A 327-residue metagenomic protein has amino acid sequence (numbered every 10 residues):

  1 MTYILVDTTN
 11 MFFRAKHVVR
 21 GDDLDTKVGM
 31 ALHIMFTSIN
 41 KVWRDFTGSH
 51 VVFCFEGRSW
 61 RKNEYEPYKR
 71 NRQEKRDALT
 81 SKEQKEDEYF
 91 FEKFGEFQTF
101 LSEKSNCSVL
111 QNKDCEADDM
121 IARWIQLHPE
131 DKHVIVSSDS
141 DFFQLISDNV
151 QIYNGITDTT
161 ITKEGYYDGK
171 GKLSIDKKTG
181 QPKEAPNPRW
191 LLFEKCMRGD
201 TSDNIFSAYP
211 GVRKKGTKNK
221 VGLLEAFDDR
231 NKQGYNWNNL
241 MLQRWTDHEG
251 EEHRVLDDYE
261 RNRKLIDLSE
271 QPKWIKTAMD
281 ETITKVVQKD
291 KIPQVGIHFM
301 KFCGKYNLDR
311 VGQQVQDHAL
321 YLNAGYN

Functional and structural regions predicted by a protein language model:
M1-T99: Domain-level signal for Mg2+-assisted phosphodiester chemistry and nucleotide/NA-binding surfaces in nucleic-acid
R20-D22, G48, K75-H298, F302 (+1 more regions): Extended two-metal-dependent nuclease catalytic cores across DNA- and RNA-processing enzymes
Q294-N327: Long, highly charged low-complexity segments enriched in Glu/Asp and Lys/Arg with interspersed Ser/Thr
